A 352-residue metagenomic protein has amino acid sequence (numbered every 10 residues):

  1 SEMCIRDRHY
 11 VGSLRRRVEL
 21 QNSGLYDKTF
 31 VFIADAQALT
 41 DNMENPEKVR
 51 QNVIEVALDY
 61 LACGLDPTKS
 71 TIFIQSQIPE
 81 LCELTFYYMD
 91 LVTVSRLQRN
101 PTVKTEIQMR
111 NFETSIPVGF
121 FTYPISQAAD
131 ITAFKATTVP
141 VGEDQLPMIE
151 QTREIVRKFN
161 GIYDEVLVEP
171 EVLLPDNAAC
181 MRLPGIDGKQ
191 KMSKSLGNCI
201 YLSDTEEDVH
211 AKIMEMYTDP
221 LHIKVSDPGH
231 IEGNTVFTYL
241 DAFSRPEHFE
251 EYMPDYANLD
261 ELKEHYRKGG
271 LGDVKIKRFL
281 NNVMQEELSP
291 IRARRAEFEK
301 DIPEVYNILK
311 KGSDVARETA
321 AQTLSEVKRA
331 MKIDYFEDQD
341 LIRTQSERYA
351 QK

Functional and structural regions predicted by a protein language model:
S1, D35-Q37, T137-T138, L196: Short, histidine-centered active-site or binding-site loop motifs used for metal coordination, general acid-base
S1, P67-K69, K135: Short, surface-exposed connector motifs at secondary-structure boundaries
M3-I5: Short, small-residue-biased leader/transition segments that mark boundaries at the very start of proteins
D7-A129, E247, E286-L288, A296: N-terminal Rossmann-like or analogous alpha/beta NTP/dinucleotide-binding catalytic cores that position adenine
H9, P147, R153-K352: Conserved nucleotide- and phosphate/pyrophosphate-binding catalytic cores in adenylate/nucleotidyl-handling enzymes
L39-N42, A133-T137, K191-M192: Active-site-proximal beta-alpha loop/turn segments in soluble metabolic enzymes
P101-T105, M109-F159, Y163, P184: Internal, conserved structured core segments that host functional sites
